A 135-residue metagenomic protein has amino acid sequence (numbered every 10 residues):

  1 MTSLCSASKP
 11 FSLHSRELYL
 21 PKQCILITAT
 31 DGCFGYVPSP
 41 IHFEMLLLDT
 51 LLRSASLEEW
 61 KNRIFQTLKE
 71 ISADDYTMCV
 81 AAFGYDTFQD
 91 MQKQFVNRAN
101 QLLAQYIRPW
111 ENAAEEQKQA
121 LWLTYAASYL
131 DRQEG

Functional and structural regions predicted by a protein language model:
S3-G135: C-terminal catalytic subdomain
